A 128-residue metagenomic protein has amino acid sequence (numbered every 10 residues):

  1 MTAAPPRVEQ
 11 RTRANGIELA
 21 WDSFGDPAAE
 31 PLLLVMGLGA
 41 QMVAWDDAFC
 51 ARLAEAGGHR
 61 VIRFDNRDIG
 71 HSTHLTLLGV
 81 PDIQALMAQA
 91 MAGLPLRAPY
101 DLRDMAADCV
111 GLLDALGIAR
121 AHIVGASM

Functional and structural regions predicted by a protein language model:
T2-E18: N-terminal cap/lid segment of alpha/beta-hydrolase-fold proteins
P5-E9, L113, I123: A contiguous binding-surface segment within folded domains or other stable secondary-structure elements
T12, L53-A54, L113: A generic structural signal for well-ordered alpha-helical segments
I17-M91: Conserved HGGG/HGGXW glycine-rich cap/lid loop of the alpha/beta-hydrolase fold
M36, A121, G125-S127: Conserved alpha/beta-hydrolase "nucleophile elbow" surrounding the catalytic nucleophile
A88-A121: Conserved acidic catalytic loop of the alpha/beta-hydrolase fold
M105, S127-M128: Active-site loop->helix "elbow" adjoining a glycine-rich segment at hydrolase catalytic centers
